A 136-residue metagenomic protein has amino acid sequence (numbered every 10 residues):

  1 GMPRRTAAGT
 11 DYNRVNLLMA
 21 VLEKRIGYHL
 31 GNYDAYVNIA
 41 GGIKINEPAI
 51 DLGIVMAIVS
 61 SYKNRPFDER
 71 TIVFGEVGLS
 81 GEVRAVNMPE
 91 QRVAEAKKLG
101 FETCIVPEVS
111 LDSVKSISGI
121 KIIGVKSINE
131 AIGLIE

Functional and structural regions predicted by a protein language model:
G1-E136: Peripheral, non-AAA+ core regions of ATP-driven protein-machinery
